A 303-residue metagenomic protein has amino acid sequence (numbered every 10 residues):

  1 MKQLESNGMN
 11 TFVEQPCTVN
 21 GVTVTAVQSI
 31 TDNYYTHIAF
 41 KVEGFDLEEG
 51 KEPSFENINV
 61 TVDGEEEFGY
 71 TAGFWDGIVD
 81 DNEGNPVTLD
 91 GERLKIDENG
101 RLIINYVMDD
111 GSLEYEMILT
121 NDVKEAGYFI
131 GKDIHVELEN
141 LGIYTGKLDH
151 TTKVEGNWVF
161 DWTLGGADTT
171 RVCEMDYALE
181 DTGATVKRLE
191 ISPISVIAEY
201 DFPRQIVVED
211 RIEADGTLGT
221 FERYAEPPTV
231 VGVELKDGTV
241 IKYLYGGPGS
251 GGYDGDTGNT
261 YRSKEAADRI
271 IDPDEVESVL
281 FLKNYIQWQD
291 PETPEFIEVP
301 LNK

Functional and structural regions predicted by a protein language model:
M1-K303: Alpha-helical, hydrophobic structural elements that either
